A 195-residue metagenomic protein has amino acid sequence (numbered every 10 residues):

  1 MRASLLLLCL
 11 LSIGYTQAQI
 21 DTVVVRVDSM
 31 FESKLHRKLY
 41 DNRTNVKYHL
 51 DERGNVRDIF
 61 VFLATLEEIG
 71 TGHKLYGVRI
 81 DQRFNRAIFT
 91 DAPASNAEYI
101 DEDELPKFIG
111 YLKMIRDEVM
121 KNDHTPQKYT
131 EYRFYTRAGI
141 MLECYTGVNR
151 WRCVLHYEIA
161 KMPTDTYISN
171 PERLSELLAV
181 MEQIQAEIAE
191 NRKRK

Functional and structural regions predicted by a protein language model:
M1-T22: Bacterial Sec-dependent N-terminal signal peptides
Q19-K195: Positively charged, low-complexity terminal tracts and the immediately adjacent first secondary-structure elements
